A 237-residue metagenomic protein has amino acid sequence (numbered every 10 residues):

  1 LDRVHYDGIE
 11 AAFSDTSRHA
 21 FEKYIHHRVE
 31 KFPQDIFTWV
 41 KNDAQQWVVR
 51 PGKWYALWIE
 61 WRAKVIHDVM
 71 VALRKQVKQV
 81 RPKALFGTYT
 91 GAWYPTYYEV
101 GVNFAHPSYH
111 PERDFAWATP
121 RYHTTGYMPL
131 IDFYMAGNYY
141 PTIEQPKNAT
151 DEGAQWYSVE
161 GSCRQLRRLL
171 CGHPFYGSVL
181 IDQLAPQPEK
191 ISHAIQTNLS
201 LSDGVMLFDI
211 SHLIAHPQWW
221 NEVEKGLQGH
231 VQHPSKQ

Functional and structural regions predicted by a protein language model:
L1-I131, A136-Y140: Polysaccharide-binding and catalytic clefts of secreted carbohydrate-active enzymes
R121-K236: Substrate-binding cleft of secreted/luminal carbohydrate-active enzymes
